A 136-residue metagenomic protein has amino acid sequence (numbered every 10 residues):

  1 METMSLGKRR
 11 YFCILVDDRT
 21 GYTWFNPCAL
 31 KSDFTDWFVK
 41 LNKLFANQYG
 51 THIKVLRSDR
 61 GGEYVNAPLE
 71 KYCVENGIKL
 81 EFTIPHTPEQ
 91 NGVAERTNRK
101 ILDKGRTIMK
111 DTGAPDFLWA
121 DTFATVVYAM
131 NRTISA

Functional and structural regions predicted by a protein language model:
M1-A136: Anionic group-binding determinants
